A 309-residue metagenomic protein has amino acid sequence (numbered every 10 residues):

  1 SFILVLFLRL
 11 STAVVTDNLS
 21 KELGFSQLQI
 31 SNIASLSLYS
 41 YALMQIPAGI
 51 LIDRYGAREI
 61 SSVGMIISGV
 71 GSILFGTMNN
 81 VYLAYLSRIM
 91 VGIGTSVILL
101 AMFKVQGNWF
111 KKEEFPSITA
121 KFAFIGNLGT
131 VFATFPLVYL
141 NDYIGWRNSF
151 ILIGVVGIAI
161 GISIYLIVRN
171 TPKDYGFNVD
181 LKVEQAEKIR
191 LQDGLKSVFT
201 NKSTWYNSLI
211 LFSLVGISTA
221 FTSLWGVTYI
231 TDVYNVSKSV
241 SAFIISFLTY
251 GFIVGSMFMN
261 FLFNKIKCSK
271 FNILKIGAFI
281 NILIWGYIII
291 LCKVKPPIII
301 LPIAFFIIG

Functional and structural regions predicted by a protein language model:
T12-V14, K202-S256: Extracytoplasmic gate region of multi-pass secondary transporters
L43-Y82: Conserved MFS/SLC helix-loop-helix module at the cytosolic interface between two early adjacent transmembrane helices
M44-G56, G255-S269: Helix-to-loop junctions at the C-terminal end of transmembrane segments in multipass secondary transporters
R54-G64, N264-F279: Cytoplasmic membrane-interface "Motif A"-like loop-to-helix N-cap segments of 12-TM Major Facilitator Superfamily
S87-G126: Cytoplasmic helix-loop-helix junction between adjacent transmembrane helices in 12-TM secondary transporters
F122-P172: Helix-loop-helix hairpin linking two adjacent transmembrane segments in secondary transporters
P172-S208: Juxtamembrane intracellular "pre-TM" segments in multi-pass secondary transporters
K270-G309: C-terminal transmembrane helical hairpin of 12-TM major facilitator-type secondary transporters
